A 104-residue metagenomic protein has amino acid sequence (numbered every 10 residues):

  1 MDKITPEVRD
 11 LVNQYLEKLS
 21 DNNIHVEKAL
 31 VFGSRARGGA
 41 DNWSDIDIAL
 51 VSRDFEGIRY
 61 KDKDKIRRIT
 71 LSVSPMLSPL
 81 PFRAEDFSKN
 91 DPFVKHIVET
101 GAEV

Functional and structural regions predicted by a protein language model:
M1-K28, R37-N42, R53-V104: Catalytic core of pol beta-like nucleotidyltransferases
S34: P-loop (Walker A) phosphate-binding loop of NTP-binding proteins
S44-I46: Short, conserved active-site loops that position catalytic residues or coordinate cofactors/metal ions across diverse
A49-V51: Short hydrophobic/aromatic beta-strand micro-patches that form the beta-sheet surface supporting nucleotide- or nucleic
